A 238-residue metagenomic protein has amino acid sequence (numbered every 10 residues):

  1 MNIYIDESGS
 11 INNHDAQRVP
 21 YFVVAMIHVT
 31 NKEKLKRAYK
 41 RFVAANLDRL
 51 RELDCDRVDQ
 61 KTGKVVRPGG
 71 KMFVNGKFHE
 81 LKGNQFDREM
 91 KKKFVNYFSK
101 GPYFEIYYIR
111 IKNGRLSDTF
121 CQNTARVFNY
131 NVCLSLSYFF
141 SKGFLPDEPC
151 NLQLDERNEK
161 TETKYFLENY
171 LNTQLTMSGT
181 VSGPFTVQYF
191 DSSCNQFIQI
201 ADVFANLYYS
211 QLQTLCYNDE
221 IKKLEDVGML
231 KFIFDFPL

Functional and structural regions predicted by a protein language model:
M1-L238: Phosphate-ester processing/binding pockets and catalytic centers
